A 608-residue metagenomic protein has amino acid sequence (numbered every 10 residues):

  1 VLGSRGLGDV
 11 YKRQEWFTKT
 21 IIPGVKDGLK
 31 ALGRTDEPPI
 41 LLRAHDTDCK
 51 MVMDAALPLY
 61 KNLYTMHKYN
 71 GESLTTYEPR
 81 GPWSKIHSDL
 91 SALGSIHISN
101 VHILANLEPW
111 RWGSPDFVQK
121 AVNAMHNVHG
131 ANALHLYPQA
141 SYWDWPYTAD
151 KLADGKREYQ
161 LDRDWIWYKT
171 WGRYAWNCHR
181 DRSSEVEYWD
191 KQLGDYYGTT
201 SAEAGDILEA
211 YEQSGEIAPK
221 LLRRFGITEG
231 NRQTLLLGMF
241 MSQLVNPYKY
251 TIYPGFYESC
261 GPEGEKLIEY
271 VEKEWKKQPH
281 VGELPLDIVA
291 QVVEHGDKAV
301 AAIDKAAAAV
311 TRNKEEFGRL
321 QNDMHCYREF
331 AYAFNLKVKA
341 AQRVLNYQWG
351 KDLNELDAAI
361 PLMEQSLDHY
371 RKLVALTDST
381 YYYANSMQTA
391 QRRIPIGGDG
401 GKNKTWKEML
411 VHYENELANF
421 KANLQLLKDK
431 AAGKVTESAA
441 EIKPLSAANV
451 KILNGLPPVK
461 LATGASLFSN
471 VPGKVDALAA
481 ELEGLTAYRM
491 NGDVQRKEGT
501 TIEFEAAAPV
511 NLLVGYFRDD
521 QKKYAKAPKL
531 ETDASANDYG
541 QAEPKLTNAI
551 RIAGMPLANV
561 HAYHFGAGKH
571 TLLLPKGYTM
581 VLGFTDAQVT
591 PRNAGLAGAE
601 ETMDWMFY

Functional and structural regions predicted by a protein language model:
L2-L7, Y11: Single conserved hydrophobic/aromatic residue that forms the stacking wall/gate of nucleotide- or nucleobase-binding
G8, V25-M51, H67: Aromatic-lined carbohydrate-recognition surfaces of secreted/lumenal glycan-active proteins
V10, P79, N106-Q119, N127-A140 (+2 more regions): Active-site loops and adjacent core secondary-structure elements that bind or stabilize anionic groups
D46-H87: Substrate-binding cleft/loops of secretory-pathway carbohydrate-active enzymes
P138, R157-T405, M409-H412, E416-S438: C-terminal non-catalytic alpha-helical accessory regions
A439-R496, A599-Y608: Glycan-recognition and processing domains
G492-V494, G499-N511, H561-K569: Extracellular and analogous surface-interaction loops
A525-T590: Contiguous ligand/interfacial binding patches
